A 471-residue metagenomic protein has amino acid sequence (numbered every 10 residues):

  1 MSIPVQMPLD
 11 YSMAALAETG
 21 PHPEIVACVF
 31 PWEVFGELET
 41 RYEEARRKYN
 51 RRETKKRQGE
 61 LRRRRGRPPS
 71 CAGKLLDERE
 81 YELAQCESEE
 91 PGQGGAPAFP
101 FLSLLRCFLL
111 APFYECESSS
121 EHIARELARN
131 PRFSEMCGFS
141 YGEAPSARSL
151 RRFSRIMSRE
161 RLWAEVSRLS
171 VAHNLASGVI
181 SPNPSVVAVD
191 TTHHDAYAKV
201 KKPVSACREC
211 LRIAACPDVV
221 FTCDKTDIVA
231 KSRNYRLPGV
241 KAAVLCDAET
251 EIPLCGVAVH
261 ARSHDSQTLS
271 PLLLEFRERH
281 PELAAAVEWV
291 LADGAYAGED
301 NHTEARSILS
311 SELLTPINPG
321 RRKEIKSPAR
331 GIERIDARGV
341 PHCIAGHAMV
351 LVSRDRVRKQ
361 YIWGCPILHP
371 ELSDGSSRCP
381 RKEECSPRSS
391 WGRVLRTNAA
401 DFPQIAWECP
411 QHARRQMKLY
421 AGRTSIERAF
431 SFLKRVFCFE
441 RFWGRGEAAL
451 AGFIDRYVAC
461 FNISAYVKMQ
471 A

Functional and structural regions predicted by a protein language model:
M1-L76, S386, M469-A471: Charged, often Cys/His-bearing segments associated with DNA-binding zinc-finger transcription factors
E44-E87, V204-T226, H342-H347, L351-A400: Charged, glycine/proline-rich intrinsically disordered loops and linkers
E89-P97, A258: A short glycine/serine-rich beta->alpha loop
A96-E165: Short, positively charged, Gly/Tyr-enriched micro-motifs that form contact patches at catalytic or ligand/partner
F101, R125, R148-S310, L314-R321: Polybasic low-complexity intrinsically disordered regions
T303-F432: Helix-centered, glycine/charged polyanion-binding patches within enzymatic domains that contact phosphate-containing
R414-A471: Basic, amphipathic alpha-helical segments enriched in Lys/Arg and hydrophobic/aromatic residues
